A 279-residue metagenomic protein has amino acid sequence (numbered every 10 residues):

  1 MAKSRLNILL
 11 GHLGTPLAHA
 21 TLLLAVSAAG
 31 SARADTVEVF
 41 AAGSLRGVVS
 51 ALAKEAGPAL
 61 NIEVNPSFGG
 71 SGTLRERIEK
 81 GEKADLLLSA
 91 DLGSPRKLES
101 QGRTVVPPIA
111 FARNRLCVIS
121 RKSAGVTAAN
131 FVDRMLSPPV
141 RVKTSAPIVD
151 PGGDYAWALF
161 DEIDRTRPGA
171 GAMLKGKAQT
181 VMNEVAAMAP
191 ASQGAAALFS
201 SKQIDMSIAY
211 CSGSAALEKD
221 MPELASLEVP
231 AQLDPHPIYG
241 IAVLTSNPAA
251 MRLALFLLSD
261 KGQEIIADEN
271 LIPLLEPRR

Functional and structural regions predicted by a protein language model:
A2-T21: Bacterial N-terminal signal peptides that target proteins for export
L6, L10, D85, G125-T127: Intrinsically disordered, low-complexity segments enriched in glycine/proline and serine/threonine
N7-L9, L23, S50, G81: General helical structural elements
G30-A34: Sec/Tat signal peptide C-region and signal peptidase I cleavage site
D35-S67, S71-G72, E76-E82, S89-L92 (+3 more regions): Exported/periplasmic ABC-transporter solute-binding proteins
